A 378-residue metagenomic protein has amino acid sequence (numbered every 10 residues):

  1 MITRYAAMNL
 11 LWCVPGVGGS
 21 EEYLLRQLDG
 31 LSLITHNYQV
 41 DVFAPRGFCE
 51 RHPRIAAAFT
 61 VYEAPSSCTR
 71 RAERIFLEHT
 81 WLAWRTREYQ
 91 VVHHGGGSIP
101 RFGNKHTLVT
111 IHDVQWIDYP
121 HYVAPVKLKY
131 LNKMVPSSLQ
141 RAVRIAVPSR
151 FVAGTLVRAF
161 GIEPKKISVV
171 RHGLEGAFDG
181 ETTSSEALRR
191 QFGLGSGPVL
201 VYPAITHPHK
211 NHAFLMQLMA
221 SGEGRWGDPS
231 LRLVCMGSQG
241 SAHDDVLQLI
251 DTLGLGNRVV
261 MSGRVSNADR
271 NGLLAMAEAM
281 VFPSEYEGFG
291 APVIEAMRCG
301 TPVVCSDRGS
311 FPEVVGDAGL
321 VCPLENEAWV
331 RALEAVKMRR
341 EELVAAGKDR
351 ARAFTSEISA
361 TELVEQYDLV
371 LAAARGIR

Functional and structural regions predicted by a protein language model:
M1-R378: Carbohydrate transferase catalytic cores enriched for Leloir-type hexosyltransferases
